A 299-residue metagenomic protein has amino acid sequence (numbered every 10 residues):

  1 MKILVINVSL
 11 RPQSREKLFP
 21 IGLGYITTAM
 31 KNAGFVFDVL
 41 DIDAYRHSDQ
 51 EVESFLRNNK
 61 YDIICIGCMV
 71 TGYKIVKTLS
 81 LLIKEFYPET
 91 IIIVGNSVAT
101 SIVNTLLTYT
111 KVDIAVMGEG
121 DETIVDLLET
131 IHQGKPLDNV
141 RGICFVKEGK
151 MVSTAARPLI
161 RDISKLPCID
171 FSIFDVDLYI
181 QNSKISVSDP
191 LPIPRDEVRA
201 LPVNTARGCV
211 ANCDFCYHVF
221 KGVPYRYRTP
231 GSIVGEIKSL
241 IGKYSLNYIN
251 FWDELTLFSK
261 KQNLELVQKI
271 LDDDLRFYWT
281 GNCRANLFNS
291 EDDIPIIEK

Functional and structural regions predicted by a protein language model:
L4, S9-R11, V140, V146-P202: N-terminal [4Fe-4S]-dependent radical SAM core
V5, I66, V94, M117 (+2 more regions): Conserved beta-strand positions
S9-R11, V70, L255, A285: Residue-level signal for short, function-critical loop segments
P12-L23: Glycine- and acidic-residue-enriched helix-capping/strand-helix junction motifs
I26, V52-F55, I75, L79-I83 (+4 more regions): A general structural detector for well-ordered alpha-helical segments in enzyme core domains, enriched
A29-D162: Glycine-rich beta-alpha loop elements in corrinoid/cobalamin-binding modules across cobalamin-dependent enzymes
F171-K299: Radical SAM [4Fe-4S] cluster-binding motif and immediate context
